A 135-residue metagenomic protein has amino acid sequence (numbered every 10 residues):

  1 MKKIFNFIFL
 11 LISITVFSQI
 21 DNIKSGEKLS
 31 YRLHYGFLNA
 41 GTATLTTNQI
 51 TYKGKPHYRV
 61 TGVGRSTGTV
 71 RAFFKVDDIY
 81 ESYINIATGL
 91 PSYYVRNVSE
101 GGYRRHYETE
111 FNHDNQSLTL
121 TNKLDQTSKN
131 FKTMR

Functional and structural regions predicted by a protein language model:
K2, L90-Y94: Short secondary-structure capping/junction motifs at helix and strand boundaries
K2-L10: Sec-dependent signal peptide recognition, specifically the positively charged N-region followed immediately by
F17-E81, Y94-R104: N-terminal cleavable signal peptides for secretion/export
K24-G26, R104-R135: Solvent-exposed helix/loop surface patches that form functional interfaces
G36, A87-T88: Residue-level recognition of short loop/turn positions
N48-Y52, Y83-A87, N112-D114: Short beta-strand micro-motifs enriched in acidic
P56-Y58, G89-P91, Q116-L118: Hydrophobic residues embedded in beta-strands of well-ordered beta-sheets
